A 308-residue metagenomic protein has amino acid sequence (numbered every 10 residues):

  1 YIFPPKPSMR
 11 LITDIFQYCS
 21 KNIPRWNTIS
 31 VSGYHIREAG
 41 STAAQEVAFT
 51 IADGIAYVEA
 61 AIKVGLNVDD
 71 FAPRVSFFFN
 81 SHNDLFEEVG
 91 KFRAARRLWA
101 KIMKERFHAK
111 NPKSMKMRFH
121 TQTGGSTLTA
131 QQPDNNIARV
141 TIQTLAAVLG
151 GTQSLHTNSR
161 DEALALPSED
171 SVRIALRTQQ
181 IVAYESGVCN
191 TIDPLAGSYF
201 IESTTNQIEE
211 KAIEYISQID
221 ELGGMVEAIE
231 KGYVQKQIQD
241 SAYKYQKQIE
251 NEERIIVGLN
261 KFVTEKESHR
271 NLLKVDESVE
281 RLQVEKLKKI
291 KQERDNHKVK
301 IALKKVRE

Functional and structural regions predicted by a protein language model:
Y1-H82, E87, R106, K113-H120 (+2 more regions): Catalytic alpha/beta active-site cores
Y1-I2, I36-T42, F79-E87, T121-P133 (+3 more regions): Short beta-alpha connecting loops at secondary-structure transitions that line or flank enzyme active sites
F3-S8, F49-D53, N83-K101, N136-A146 (+1 more regions): Structured ligand/cofactor/substrate-binding pocket environments in proteins
T13-R25, D53-L66, A94-H108, I142-A147 (+7 more regions): Generic secondary-structure signature for well-ordered alpha-helical cores
W26, N67-F71, A109-T123, Q131-N158 (+2 more regions): Flexible glycine/proline-rich, aromatic-decorated loop/lid segments
I29-Y34, F78-H82, H120-G124, V140 (+6 more regions): Generic beta-strand/beta-sheet core signal
Y34-I36, H82-L85, G124-T127, L145 (+7 more regions): Short, glycine-/Ser/Thr-/acidic-enriched flexible segments
E169, R177-Q180, Y184-E308: Flexible, glycine-rich loop/tail regions that form catalytic "lids" or insertion modules at the edges of active sites
